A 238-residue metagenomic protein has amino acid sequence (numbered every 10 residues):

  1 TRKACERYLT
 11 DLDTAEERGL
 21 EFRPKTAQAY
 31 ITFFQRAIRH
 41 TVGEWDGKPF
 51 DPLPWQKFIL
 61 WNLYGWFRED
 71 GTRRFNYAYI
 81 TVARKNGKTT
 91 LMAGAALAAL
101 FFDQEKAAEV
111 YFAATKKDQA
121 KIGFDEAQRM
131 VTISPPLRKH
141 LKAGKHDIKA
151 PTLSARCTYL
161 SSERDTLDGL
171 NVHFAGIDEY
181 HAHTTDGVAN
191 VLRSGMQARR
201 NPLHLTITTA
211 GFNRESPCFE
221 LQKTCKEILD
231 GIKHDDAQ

Functional and structural regions predicted by a protein language model:
T1-Q238: Phosphate/NTP-binding elements of NTP-utilizing enzymes
